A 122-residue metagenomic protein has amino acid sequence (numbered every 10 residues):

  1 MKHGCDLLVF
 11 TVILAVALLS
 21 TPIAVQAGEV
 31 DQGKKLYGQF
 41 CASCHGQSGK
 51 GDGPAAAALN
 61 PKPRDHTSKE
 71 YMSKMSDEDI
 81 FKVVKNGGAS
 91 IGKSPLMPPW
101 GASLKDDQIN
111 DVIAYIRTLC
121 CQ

Functional and structural regions predicted by a protein language model:
M1-V12: Bacterial N-terminal signal peptides that target proteins for export
F10-T21: Bacterial N-terminal signal peptides
S20-L36: Electrostatic cytochrome c docking/interface patches
A27, S73-M75, D106: Short, solvent-exposed loop/helix junctions and linker helices that flank or host conserved functional motifs
D31-K35, Q39-A42, E78, K82 (+2 more regions): Solvent-exposed, polar/charged alpha-helical surfaces in well-ordered, non-transmembrane soluble domains, broadly
K34-P61, N86-P95, L119-Q122: Periplasmic/extracellular electron-transfer cofactor-ligation site, primarily the c-type cytochrome heme-c attachment
A57-D65, D79, V83-N110, I116: Axial heme c-ligation environment in periplasmic c-type cytochrome domains
P63-S73: Short microdomains enriched in Cys/His and/or Lys/Arg
